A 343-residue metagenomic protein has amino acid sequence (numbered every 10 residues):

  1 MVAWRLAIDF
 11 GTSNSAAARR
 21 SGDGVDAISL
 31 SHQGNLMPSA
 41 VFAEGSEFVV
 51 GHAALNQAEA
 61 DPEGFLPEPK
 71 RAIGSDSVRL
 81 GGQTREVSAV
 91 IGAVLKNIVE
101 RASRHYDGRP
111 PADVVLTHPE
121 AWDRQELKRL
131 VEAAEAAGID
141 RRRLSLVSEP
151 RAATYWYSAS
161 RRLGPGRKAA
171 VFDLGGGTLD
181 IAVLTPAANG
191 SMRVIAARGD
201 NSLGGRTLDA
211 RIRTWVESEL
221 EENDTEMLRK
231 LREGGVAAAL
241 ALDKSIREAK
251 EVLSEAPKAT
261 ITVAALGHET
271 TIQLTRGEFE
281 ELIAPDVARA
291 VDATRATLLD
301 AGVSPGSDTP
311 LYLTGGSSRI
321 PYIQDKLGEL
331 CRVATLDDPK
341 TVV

Functional and structural regions predicted by a protein language model:
M1-R71, R79, T84, Y106-V343: Oxyanion-binding/catalytic loops of NTP- or PPi-dependent enzymes
V87-R101, A290-A296: Short, acidic loop-to-helix structural element flanking the phosphoryl-transfer center in phosphate-processing enzymes
